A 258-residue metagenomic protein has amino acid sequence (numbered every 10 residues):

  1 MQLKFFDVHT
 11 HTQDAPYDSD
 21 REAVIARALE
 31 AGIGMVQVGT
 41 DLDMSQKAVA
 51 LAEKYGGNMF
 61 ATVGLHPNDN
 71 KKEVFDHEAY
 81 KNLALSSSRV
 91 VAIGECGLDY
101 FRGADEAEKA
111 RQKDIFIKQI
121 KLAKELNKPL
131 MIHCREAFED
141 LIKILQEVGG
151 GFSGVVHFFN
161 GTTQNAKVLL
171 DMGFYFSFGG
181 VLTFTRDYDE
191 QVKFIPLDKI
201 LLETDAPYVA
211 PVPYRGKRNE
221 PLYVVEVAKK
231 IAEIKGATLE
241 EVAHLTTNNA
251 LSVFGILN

Functional and structural regions predicted by a protein language model:
M1-N258: Mid-domain alpha/beta scaffold segments of enzyme catalytic cores
